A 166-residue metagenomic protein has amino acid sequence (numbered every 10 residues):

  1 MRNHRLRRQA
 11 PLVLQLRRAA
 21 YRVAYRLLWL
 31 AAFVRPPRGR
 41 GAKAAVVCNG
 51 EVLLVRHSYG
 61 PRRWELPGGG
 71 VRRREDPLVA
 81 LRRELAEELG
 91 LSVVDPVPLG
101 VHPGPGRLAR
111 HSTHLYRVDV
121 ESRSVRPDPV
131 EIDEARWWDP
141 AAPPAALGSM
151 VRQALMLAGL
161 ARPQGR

Functional and structural regions predicted by a protein language model:
R2, R7, P61-R62, P129-R166: Nudix hydrolase/Nudix homology domain
R2-K43: Acidic, metal-coordinating catalytic segment for phosphate/diphosphate chemistry, firing primarily on the Nudix
R40-A42, G50, H111-H114, D133: Change "...and in nucleic-acid phosphodiester-cleaving endonucleases..." to "...and in nucleic-acid processing enzymes
V47-E87: Conserved Nudix-box catalytic region and its N-terminal flanking loop in Nudix hydrolases and closely related
V71, V93, G104, V120-E121 (+2 more regions): Hydrophobic pocket-lining residues within nucleotide cofactor-binding pockets
L91-V101: A short coil-to-beta-strand element that immediately follows conserved catalytic motifs
H102-R126, R136, A154, A158: Active-site-adjacent beta-strand/loop module that shapes the phosphate/pyrophosphate-binding cleft
